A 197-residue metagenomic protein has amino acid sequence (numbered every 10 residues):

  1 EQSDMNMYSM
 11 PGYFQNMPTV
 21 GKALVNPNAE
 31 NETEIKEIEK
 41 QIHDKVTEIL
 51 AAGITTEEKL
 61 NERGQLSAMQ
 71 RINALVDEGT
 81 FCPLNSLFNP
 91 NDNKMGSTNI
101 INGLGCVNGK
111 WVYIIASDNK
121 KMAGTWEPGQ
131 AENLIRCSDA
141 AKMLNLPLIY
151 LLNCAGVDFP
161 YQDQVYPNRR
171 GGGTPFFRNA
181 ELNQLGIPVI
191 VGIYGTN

Functional and structural regions predicted by a protein language model:
Q2-N197: Terminal-region recognition feature
